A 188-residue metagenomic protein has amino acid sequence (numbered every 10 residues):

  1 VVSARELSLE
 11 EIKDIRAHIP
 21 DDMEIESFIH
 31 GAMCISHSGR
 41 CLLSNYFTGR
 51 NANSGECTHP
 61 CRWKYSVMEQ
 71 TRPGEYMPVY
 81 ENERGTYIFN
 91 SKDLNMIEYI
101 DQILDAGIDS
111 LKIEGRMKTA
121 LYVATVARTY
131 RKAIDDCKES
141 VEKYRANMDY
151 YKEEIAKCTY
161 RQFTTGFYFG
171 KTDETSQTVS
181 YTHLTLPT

Functional and structural regions predicted by a protein language model:
V1-K112, V123-V126: Catalytic alpha/beta core domains of metabolic enzymes, predominantly
L7, M117, T188: Flexible, active-site-proximal loop/turn residues at the rims of small-molecule/cofactor binding pockets and catalytic
E11-D14, M23, E114-T178: Anionic-ligand-binding alpha/beta catalytic cores of soluble enzymes and soluble regulatory domains that recognize
T182-T188: Conserved small/polar residues in nucleotide/adenosyl-binding loops
